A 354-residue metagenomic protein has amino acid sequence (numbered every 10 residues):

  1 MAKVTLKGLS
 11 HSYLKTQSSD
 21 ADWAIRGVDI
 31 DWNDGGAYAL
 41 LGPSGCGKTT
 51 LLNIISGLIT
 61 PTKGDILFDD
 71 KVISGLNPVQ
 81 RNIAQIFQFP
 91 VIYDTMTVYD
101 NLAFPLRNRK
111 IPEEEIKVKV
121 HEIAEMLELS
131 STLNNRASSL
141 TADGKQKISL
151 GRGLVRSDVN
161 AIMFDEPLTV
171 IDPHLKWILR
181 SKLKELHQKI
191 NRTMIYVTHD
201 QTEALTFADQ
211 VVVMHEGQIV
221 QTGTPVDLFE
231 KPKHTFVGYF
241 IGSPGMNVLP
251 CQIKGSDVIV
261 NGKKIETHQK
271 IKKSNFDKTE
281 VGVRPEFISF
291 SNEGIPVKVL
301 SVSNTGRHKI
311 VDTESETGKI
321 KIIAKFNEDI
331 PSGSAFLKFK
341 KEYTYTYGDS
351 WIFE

Functional and structural regions predicted by a protein language model:
Y38-A39, Q85: Short beta-strand immediately N-terminal to the Walker A/P-loop
L41-P43: The feature captures the beta-strand-to-loop junction immediately N-terminal to the Walker
T49-L52, I148-L150: ABC ATPase nucleotide-binding domain helices that frame the ATP-binding cleft
S56: Helix-to-loop junction immediately C-terminal to a conserved catalytic motif
G64-V72: Conserved ABC transporter NBD signature motif
N82, Q88, I92-K233: ABC ATPase nucleotide-binding domains
D257-E354: Non-catalytic connector elements of ABC transporters
